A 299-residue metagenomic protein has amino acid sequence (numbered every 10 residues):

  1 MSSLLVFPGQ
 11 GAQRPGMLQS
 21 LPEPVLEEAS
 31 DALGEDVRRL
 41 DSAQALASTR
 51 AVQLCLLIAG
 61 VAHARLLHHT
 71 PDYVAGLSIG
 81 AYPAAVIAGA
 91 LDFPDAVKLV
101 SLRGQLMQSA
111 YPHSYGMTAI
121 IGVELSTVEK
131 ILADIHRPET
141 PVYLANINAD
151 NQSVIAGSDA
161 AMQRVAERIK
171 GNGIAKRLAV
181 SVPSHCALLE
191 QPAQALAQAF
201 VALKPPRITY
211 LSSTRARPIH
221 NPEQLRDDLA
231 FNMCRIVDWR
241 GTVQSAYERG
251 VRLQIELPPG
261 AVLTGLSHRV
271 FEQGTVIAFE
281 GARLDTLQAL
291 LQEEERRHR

Functional and structural regions predicted by a protein language model:
M1-A75, I155: Helix-rich "cap/lid" substructures immediately adjacent to catalytic or cofactor-binding pockets
G9, A29, G60, G80 (+6 more regions): Conserved small-residue
Q10-Q13, S78, Y82, D159 (+1 more regions): Gly/Ser/Thr-rich beta-alpha loop segments that engage phosphate groups in nucleotides
G16, C55-L66, P71-V74, M233-R299: Flexible, low-complexity segments
M17-S20, I87-A88, E167, G265-R269: Short amphipathic alpha-helical segments
E35, G89-C234: Alpha/beta catalytic cores of group-transfer enzymes, especially the acyltransferase/condensing modules of polyketide
G60, D72, G76-A84, A88 (+1 more regions): Gly/Ala-rich beta-loop-alpha elbow adjacent to hydrolase catalytic centers
